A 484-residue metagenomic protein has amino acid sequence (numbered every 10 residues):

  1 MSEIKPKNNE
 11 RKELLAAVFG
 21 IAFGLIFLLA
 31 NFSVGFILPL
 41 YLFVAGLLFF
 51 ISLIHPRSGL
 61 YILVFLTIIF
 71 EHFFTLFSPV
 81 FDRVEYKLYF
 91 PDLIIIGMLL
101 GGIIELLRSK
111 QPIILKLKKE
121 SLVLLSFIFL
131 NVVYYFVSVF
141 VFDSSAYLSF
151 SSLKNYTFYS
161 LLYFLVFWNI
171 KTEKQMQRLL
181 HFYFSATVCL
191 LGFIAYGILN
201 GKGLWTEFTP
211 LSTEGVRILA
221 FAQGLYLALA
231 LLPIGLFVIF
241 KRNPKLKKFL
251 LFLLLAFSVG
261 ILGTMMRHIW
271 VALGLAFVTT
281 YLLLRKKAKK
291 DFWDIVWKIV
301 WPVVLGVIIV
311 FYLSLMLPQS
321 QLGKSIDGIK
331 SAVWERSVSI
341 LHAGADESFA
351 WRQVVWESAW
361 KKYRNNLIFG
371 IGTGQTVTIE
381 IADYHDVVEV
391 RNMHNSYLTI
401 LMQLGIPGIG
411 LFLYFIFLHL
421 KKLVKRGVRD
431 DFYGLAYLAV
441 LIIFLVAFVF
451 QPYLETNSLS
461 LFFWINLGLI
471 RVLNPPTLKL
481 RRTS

Functional and structural regions predicted by a protein language model:
M1-I26, V44-F49, L125-F136, T157-L165 (+9 more regions): Alpha-helical transmembrane segments of multi-pass inner-membrane proteins
M1-V133, K174-Q177, H181, F237-L251 (+4 more regions): Transmembrane signal-anchor hairpin modules in multi-pass inner-membrane enzymes, especially those that act on
N9, I198-G201, G263, Y281-A343 (+2 more regions): A membrane-periplasm/extracellular boundary helix in multi-pass inner-membrane enzymes that assemble envelope glycans
F36-L48, I69-F73, E85-I104, L153-L162 (+5 more regions): Membrane-embedded alpha-helical segments of multi-pass membrane proteins, especially the transmembrane helices
K87-M98, K119-V132, S144-W168, T187 (+1 more regions): Aromatic-anchored transmembrane helix interface
L204-F208, L341-L404, K425: Long extracytoplasmic/lumenal interhelical loops at the membrane interface of multi-pass membrane proteins
F249-L255, N395, K421-F450, L469-I470: Loop-to-helix entry and N-terminal half of a specific, functionally important transmembrane alpha helix in multi-pass
T264-A272, R391-L398, Q451-F462: Membrane-interface catalytic loops of GT-C/OST-like multi-pass glycosylation enzymes that act
